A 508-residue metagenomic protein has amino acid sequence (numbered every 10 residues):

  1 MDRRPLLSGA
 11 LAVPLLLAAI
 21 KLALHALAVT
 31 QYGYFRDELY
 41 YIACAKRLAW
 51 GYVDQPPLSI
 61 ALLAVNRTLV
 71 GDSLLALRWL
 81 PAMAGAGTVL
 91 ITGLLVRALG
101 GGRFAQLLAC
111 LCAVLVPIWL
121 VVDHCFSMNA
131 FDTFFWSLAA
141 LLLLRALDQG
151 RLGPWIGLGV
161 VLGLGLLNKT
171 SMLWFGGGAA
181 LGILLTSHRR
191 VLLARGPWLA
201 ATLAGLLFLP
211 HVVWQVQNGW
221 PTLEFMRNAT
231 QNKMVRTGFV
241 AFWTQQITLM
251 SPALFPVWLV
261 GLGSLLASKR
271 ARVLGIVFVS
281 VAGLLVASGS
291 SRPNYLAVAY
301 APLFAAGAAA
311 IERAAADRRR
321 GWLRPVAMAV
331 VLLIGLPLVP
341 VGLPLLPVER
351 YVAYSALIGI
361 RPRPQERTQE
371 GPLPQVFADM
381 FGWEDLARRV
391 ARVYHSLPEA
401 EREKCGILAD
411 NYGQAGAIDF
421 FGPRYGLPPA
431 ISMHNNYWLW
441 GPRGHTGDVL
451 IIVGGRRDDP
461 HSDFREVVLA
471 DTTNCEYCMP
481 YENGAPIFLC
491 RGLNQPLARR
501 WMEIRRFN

Functional and structural regions predicted by a protein language model:
R3-R4, R97-G100, A139-W155, R189 (+1 more regions): Membrane-interface transmembrane helices that cradle and orient dolichyl/undecaprenyl
A18, A109-P117, L162, L166 (+1 more regions): Short helix- or helix-capping micro-motifs that position conserved polar/aromatic residues at function-defining sites
K46, I91, C112, F131-Q149 (+2 more regions): Specific aromatic-rich, kink-prone transmembrane helix
R47, C110, L142, P154-K169 (+2 more regions): Membrane-interface alpha helices of multi-pass inner-membrane proteins
W79-G100, L138, L142: Transmembrane-helix motifs of polytopic, lipid-linked glycan transferases
I118, H124-D132: Short acidic/glycine- and proline-prone juxtamembrane loop motifs at membrane-interface regions of multi-pass membrane
L164, L173-R270, V286-G289, P340-P344: Transmembrane-lumen/periplasm boundary regions of multi-pass, lipid-linked membrane glycan transferases
R313-S355: Signature aromatic-anchored transmembrane alpha helix within multi-pass, membrane-resident enzymes that catalyze glycan
